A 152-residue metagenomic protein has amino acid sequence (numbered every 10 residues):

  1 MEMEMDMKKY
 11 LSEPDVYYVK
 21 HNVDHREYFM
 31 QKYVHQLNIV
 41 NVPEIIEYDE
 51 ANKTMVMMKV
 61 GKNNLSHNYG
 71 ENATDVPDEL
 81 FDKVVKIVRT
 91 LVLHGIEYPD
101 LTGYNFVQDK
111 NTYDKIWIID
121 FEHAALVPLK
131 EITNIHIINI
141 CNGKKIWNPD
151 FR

Functional and structural regions predicted by a protein language model:
M1-K32: ATP-binding glycine-rich loop module of kinase domains
M30-V40: Structural motif at the C-terminus of the N-lobe alphaC helix and the adjacent alphaC-beta4 loop of the Hanks-type
N41-F81: Conserved structural core of kinase catalytic domains
G61, G103, H123: Short, glycine/acidic-enriched loop or turn micro-motifs at the edges of active sites
L93-I96, D109-R152: C-lobe/activation-segment region of protein kinase-like
L101-Q108: Hydrophobic residue at the +6 position relative to the catalytic HRD Asp in the kinase catalytic loop
